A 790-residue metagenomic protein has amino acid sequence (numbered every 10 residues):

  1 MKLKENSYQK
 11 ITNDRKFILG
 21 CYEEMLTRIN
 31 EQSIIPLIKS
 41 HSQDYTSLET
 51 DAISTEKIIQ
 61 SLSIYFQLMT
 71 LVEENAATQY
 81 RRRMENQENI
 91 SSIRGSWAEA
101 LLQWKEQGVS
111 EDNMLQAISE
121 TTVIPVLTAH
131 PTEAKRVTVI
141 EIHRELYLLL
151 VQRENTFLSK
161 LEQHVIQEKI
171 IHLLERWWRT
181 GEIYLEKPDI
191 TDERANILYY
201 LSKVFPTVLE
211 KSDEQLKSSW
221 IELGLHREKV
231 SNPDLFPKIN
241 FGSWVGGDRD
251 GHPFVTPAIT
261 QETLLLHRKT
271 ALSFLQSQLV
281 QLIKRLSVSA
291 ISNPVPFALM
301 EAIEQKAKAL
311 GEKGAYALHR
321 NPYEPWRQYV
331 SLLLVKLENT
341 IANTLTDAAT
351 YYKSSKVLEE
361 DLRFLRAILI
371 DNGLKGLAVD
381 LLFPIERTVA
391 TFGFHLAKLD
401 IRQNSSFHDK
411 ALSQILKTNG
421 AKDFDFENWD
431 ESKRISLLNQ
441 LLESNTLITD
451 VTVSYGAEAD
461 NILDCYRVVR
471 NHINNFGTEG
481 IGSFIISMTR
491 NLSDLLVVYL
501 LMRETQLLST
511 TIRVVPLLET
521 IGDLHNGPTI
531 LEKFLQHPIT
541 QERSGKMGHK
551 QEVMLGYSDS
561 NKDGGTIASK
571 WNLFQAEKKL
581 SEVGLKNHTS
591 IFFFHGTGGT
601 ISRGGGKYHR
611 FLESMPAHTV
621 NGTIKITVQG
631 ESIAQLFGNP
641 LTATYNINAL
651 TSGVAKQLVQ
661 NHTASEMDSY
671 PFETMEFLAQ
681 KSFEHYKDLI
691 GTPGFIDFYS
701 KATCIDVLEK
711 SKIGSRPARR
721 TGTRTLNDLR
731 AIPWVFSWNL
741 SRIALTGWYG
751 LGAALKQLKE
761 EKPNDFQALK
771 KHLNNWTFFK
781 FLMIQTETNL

Functional and structural regions predicted by a protein language model:
M1-L438, E458, I512, G605 (+2 more regions): Often metal-dependent polyanion-binding catalytic scaffolds in large enzymes
K2-I64, L71-L102, Q107, L225 (+16 more regions): Acidic, glycine-enriched catalytic cores built around paired aspartates
K16, E168, D192-A195, Y199 (+21 more regions): Conserved structured core elements
M25, V204, V208-Q215, S219-E222 (+19 more regions): Generic, well-ordered alpha-helical scaffold segments in large soluble proteins
R136, H143-Y147, V151, H164-E182 (+10 more regions): Structured alpha-helical segments in the cores of large, soluble enzyme domains
I183-L198, P257, L345-Y351, F364-D371 (+6 more regions): Glycine- and acidic
V255-S287, T505-K681: Catalytic or ion-translocation cores adjacent to nucleophile or general acid/base/metal-coordination motifs in diverse
W429, N439, E443-V453, A457 (+4 more regions): Long, K/E/R/D-enriched contiguous segments that form extended
